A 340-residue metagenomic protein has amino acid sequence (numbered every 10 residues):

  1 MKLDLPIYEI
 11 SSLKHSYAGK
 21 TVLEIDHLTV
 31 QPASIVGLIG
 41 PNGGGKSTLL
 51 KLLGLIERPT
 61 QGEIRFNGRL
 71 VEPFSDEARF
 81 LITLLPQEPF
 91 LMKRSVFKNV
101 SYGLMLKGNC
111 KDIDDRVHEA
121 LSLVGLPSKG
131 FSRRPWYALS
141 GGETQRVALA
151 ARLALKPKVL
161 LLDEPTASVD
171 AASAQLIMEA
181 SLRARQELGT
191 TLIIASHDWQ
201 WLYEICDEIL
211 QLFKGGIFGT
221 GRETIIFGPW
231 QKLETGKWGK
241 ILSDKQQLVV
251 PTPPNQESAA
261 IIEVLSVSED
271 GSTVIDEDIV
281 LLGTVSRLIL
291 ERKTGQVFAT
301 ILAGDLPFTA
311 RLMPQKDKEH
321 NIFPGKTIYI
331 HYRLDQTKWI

Functional and structural regions predicted by a protein language model:
I39-P41: The feature captures the beta-strand-to-loop junction immediately N-terminal to the Walker
G54: Helix-to-loop junction immediately C-terminal to a conserved catalytic motif
G62-P73, A78, L126: Conserved ABC transporter NBD signature motif
D112-G130: Conserved ABC ATPase "signature" region
P135-L139, E143: Conserved ABC ATPase signature
L160-E164: Catalytic Walker B motif of ABC-type/P-loop ATPase nucleotide-binding domains
D244-L288, E319-I340: Glycine/charge-rich catalytic "coupling/switch" loops of P-loop NTPases
